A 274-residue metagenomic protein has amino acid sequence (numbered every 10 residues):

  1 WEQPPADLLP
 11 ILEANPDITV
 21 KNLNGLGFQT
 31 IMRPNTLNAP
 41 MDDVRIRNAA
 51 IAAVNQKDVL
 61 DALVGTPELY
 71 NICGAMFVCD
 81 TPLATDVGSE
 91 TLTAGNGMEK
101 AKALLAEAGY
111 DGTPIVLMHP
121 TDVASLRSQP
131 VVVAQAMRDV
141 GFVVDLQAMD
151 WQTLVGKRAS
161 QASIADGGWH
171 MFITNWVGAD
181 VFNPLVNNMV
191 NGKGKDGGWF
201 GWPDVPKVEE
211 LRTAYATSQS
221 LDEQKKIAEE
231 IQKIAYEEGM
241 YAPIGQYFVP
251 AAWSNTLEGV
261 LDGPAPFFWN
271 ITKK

Functional and structural regions predicted by a protein language model:
E2-D7, Y70, K102-G178, N187-N188 (+2 more regions): Ligand/substrate-recognition segments at binding pockets and active sites
Q3, D7, I11, R45 (+14 more regions): Extracytoplasmic/secreted proteins, especially bacterial periplasmic and envelope-associated proteins
A6, A14-D17, L26-I72, G112-L126 (+1 more regions): Alpha-helical secondary-structure segments
L9-N22, A165-G168, F182-G197, S254-E258: Ligand-binding "clamshell"
F28-R33, G198, F267-W269: Small-molecule pocket liners
R45-N48, D145-V155, P184-N255: Extracytoplasmic/peripheral linker and loop segments enriched in polar/acidic and small residues with frequent Thr/Pro
E68-E107, V123-S128: Structural transition elements
A251-K274: Long beta-strand-rich cores associated with HINT superfamily self-processing modules
